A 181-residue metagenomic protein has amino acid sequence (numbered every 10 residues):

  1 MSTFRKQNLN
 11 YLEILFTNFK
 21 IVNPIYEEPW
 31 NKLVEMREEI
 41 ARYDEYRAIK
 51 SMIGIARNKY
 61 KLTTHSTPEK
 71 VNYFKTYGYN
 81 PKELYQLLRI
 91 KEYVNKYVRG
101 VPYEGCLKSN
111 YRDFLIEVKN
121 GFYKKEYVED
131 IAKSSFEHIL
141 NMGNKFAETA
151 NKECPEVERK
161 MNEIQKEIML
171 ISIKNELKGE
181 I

Functional and structural regions predicted by a protein language model:
S2-K166: Conserved nucleotidyltransferase catalytic core and NTase-mimicking acidic/glycine-rich helix/loop elements in nucleic
R159-I181: A cross-kingdom marker for long, charged
